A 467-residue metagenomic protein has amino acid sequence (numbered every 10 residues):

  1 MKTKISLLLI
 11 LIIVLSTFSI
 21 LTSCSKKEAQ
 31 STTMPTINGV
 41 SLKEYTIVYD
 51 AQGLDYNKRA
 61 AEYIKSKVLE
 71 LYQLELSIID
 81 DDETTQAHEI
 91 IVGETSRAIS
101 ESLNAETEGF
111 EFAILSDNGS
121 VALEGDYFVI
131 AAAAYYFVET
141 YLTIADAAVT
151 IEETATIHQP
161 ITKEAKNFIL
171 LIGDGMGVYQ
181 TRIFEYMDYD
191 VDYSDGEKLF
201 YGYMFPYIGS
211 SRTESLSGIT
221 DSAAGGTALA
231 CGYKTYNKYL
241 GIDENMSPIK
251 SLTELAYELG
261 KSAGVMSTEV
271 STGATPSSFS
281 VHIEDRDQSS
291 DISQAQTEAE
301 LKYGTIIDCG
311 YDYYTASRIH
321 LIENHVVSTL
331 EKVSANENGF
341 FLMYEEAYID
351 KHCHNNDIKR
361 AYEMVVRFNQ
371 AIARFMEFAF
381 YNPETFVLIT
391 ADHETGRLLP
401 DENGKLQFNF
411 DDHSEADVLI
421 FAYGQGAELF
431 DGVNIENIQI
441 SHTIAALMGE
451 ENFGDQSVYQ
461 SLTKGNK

Functional and structural regions predicted by a protein language model:
M1-L9: Bacterial N-terminal signal peptides that target proteins for export
I13, V178, F368-E402: Metal-dependent active-site segment of extracytoplasmic phospho-/sulfohydrolases and closely related
I20-S23: C-terminal motif of bacterial Sec signal peptides marking the signal peptidase cleavage site
S25-K27: Bacterial signal peptide processing site
A29-H158: Solvent-exposed alpha-helical segments and adjacent loops that form catalytic or protein-interaction surfaces
K43-E44, L74-E75, T85-H88, E164-I169 (+6 more regions): Loop/turn elements at helix/coil->beta-strand transitions in domains of secreted/extracellular proteins
A155-Y311, E394-K467: N-terminal catalytic scaffold of extracellular/periplasmic and nuclease hydrolases that process anionic headgroups
G273-V281, V326-L330, E337-R374: Active-site His/acidic residue clusters
